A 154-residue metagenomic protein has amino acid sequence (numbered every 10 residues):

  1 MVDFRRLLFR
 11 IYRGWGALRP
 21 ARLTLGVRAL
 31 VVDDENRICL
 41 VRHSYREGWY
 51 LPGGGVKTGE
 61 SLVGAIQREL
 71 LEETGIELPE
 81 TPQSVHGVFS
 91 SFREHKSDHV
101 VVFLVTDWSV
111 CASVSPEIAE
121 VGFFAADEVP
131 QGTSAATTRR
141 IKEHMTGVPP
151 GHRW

Functional and structural regions predicted by a protein language model:
M1-R28: Acidic, metal-coordinating catalytic segment for phosphate/diphosphate chemistry, firing primarily on the Nudix
L25-V27, N36, H99-V101, A119: Change "...and in nucleic-acid phosphodiester-cleaving endonucleases..." to "...and in nucleic-acid processing enzymes
L30, L40, V102-L104, F123: Conserved hydrophobic/aromatic beta-strand scaffold that supports enzyme active sites
D33-E73: Conserved Nudix-box catalytic region and its N-terminal flanking loop in Nudix hydrolases and closely related
D33-N36, V105-C111, A126-E128: Short loop segments at secondary-structure junctions
E47-G48, P116-W154: Nudix hydrolase/Nudix homology domain
E77-G87: A short coil-to-beta-strand element that immediately follows conserved catalytic motifs
V88-A112, R140, H144: Active-site-adjacent beta-strand/loop module that shapes the phosphate/pyrophosphate-binding cleft
